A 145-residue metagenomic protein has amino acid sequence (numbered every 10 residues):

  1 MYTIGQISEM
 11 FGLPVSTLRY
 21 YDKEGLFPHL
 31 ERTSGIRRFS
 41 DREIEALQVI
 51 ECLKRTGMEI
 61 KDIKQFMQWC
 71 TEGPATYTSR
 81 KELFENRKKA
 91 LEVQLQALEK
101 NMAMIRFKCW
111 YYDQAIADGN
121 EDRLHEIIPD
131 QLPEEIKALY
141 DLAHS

Functional and structural regions predicted by a protein language model:
M1-Q68: Basic helix-turn-helix/winged-helix DNA-binding cores and closely related short helical interaction motifs
I7, G25-L26, I44, T71 (+3 more regions): Short linear sequence elements within intrinsically disordered, low-complexity coil regions
G12, S16, L47, G73 (+2 more regions): Helix-centric, low-specificity signal for extended rod-like, repetitive segments
R55-E82, N86-R87: Amphipathic alpha-helical dimerization/coiled-coil segments that flank or bridge DNA-binding/regulatory modules
A75-S145: C-terminal regulatory/oligomerization modules of transcriptional regulators
